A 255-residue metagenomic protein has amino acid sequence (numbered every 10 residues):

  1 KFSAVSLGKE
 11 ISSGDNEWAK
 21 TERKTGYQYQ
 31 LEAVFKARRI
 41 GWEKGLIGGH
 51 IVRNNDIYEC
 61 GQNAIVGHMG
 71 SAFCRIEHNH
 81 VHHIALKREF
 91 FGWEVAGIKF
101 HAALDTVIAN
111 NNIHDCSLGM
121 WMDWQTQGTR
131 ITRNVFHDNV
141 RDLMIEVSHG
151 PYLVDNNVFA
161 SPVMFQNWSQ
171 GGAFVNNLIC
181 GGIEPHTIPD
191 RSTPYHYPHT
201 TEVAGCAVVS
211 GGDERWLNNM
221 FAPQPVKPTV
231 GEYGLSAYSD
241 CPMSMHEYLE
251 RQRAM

Functional and structural regions predicted by a protein language model:
F2-M255: Glycine- and acidic/polar-rich repeat regions and solenoidal domains
